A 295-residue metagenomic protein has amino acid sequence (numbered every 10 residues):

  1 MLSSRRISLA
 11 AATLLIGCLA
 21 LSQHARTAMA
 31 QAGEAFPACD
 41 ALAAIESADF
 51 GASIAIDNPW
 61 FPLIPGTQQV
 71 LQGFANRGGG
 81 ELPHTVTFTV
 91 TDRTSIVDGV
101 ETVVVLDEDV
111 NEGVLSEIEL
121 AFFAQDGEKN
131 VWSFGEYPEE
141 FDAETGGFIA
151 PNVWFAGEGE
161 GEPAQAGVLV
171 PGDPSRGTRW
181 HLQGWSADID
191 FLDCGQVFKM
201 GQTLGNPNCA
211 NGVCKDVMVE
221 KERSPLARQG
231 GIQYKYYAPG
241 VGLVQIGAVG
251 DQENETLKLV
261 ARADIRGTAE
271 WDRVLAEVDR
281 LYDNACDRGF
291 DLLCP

Functional and structural regions predicted by a protein language model:
M1-A11: Bacterial N-terminal signal peptides that target proteins for export
A10-Q23: Bacterial N-terminal signal peptides
L21-Q31: Signal peptide processing junction and immediate N-terminal pro/mature segment of secreted/exported proteins
Q31-P295: Conserved functional acidic sites
